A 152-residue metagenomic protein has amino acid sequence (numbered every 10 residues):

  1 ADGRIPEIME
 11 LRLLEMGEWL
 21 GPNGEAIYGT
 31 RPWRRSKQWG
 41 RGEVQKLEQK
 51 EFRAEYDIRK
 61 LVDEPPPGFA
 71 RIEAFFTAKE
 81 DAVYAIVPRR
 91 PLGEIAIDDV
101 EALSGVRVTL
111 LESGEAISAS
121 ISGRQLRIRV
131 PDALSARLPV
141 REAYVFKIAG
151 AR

Functional and structural regions predicted by a protein language model:
A1-R152: Mature catalytic domains of secreted/periplasmic carbohydrate-active enzymes
